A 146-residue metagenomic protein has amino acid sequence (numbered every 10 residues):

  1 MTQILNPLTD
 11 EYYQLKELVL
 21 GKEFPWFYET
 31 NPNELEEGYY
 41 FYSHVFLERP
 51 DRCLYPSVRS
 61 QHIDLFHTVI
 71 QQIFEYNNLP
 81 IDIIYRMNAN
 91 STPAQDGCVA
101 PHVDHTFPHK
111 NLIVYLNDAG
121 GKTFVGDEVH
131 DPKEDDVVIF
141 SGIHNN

Functional and structural regions predicted by a protein language model:
M1-D82, T92: Non-heme Fe(II)/2-oxoglutarate
R52-N146: Catalytic core of non-heme Fe(II) oxygenases with the double-stranded beta-helix
